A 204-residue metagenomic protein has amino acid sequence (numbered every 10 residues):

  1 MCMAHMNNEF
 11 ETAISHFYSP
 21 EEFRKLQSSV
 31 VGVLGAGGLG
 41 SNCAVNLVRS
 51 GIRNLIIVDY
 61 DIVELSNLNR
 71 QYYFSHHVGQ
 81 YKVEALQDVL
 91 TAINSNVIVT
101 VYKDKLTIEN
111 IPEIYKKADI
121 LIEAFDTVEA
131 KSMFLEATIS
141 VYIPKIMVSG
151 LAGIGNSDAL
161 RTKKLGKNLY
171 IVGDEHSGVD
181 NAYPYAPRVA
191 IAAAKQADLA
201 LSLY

Functional and structural regions predicted by a protein language model:
M1-V31: N-terminal charged helix/coil linker that caps or initiates catalytic domains
V33-A36, I57: Hydrophobic Val/Ile/Leu positions in short beta-strands of Rossmann-like dinucleotide-binding domains
L39-G40: Hydrophobic/small residue at the entry helix of a nucleotide-binding pocket
C43-A44, L86: Hydrophobic residues within alpha-helices that form the first helical element adjacent to the glycine-rich loop
R49-N54: Conserved S-adenosyl-L-methionine
D59-A92: Glycine-rich phosphate-binding loop and adjoining beta1-alpha1-beta2 segment of Rossmann-like nucleotide-binding folds
V83-Q87, I93-A118, F125-V128: A structured beta-alpha segment of the ubiquitous adenosine-cofactor-binding alpha/beta core
I120-K195, L199: E1/E1-like adenylate-forming module used to activate ubiquitin-like modifiers and sulfur-carrier proteins
